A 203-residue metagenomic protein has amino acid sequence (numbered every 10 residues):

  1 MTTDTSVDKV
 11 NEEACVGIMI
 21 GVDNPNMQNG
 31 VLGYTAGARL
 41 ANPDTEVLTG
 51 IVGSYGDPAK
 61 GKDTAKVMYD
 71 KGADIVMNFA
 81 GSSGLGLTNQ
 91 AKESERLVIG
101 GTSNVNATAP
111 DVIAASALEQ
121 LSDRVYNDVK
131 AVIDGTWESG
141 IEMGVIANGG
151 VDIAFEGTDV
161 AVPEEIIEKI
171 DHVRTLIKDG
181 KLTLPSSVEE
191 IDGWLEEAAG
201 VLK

Functional and structural regions predicted by a protein language model:
M1-K203: A residue-level marker of the well-folded mature domains of exported/periplasmic proteins
